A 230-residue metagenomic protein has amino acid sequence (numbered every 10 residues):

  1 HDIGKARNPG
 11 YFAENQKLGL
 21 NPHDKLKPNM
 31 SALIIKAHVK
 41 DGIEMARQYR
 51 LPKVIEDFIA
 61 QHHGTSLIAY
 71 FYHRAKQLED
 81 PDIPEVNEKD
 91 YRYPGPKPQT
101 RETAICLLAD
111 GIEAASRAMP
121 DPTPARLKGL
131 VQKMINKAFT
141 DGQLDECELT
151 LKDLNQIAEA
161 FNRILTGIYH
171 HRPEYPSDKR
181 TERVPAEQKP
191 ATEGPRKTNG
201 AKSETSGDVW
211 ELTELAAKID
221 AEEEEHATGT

Functional and structural regions predicted by a protein language model:
H1-A37, D41-M45: Membrane-proximal soluble helical/coiled-coil segments that couple transmembrane anchors to catalytic or regulatory
G19, I34-T230: Terminal helices and disordered tails flanking the catalytic cores of nucleotide-processing hydrolases
